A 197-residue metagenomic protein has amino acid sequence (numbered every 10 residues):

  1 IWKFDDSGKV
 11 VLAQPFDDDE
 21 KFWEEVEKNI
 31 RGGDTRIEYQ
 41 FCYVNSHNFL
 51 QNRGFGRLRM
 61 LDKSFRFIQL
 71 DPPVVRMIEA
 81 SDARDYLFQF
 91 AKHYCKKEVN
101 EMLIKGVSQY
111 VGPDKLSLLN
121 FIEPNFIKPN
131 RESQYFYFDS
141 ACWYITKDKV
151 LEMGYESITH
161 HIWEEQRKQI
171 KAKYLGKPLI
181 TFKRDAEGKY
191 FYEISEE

Functional and structural regions predicted by a protein language model:
I1-E196: N-terminal nucleic-acid engagement/recognition segments and initiation subdomains in replication, restriction
